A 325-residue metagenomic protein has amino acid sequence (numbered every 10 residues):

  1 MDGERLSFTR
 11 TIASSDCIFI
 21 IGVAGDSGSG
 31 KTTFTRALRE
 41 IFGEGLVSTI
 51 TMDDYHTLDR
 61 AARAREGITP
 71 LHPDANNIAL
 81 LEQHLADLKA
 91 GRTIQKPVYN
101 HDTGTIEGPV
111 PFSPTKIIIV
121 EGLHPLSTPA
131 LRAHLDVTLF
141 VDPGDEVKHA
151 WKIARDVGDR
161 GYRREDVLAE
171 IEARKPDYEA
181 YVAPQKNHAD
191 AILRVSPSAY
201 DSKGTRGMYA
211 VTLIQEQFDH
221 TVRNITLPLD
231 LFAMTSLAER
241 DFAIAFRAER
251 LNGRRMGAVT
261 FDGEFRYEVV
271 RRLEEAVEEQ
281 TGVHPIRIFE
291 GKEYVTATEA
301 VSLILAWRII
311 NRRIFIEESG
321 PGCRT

Functional and structural regions predicted by a protein language model:
M1-G28, R36, E40, G45-T49: Extreme N-terminal, non-catalytic leader segments that precede Walker-type/kinase nucleotide-binding cores
D2, T11, R155-T325: C-terminal accessory "lid"/substrate-recognition subdomains
D16-C17, G45, F112-T115, A133-H134 (+1 more regions): Short loop/turn elements that form and flank the Walker-type P-loop nucleotide-binding site in RecA-like NTPase cores
K31: Conserved lysine of the Walker
G45-T51, T57-G104, I117: Conserved nucleotide-sensing/catalytic segment adjacent to the nucleotide-binding pocket in NTP-handling enzymes
V47-T49, T138-F140, I192, A258: Conserved beta-strand scaffold positions in the cores of enzyme catalytic domains, especially in NTP/NDP-utilizing
D54-T57, P125-L126, G144-K148, S198-Y200 (+1 more regions): Conserved nucleotide-binding/hydrolysis micro-motifs of P-loop NTPases
P109-D156: ATP-dependent NMP and nucleoside kinases share a basic, alpha-helical "lid"
